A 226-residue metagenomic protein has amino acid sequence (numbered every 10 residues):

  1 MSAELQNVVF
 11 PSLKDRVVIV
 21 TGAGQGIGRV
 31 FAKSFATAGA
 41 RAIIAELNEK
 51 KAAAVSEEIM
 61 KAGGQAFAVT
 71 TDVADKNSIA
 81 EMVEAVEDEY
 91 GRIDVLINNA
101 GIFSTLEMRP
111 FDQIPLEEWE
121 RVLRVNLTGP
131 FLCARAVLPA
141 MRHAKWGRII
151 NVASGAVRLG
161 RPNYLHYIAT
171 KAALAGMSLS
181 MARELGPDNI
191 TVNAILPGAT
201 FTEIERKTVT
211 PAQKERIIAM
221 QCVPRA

Functional and structural regions predicted by a protein language model:
Q6-V9, H166, P187, A194 (+1 more regions): A glycine/serine/threonine-rich, flexible loop-to-helix segment that serves as the NAD(P) cofactor-binding "lid"
G24-G26: Conserved glycine-rich cofactor-binding loop
E49-K50, T70-M82, L116: The beta1-alpha1 cofactor-binding region of Rossmann-like NAD(H)/NADP(H)-dependent oxidoreductases
E107-F111, P115-L123, E205, K214-I217: Substrate-binding pocket helix/loop in short-chain dehydrogenase/reductase
A134, T170, S178: Active-site helix of classical SDR
P139, R183-E184: Alpha-helical segment proximal to the catalytic Tyr-Lys
S154: Residue(s) in the substrate-gating loop at a strand-loop-helix junction that position the organic substrate next
